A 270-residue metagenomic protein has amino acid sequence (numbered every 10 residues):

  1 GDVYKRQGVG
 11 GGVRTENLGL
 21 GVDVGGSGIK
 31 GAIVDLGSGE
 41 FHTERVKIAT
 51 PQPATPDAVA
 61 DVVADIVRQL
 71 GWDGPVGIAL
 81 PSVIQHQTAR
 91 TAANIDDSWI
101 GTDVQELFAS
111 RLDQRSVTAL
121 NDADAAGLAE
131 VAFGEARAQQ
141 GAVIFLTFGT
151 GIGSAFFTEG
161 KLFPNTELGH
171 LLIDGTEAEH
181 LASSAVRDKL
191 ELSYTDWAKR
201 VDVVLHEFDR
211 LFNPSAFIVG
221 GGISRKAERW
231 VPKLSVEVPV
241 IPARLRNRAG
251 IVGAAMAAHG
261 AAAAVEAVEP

Functional and structural regions predicted by a protein language model:
G1-Y4: Short, small-residue-biased leader/transition segments that mark boundaries at the very start of proteins
R6-V76, I84-T88, F108-S116, A129-F145 (+1 more regions): ATP-binding/phosphotransfer module of carbohydrate and carboxylate kinases, centering on a glycine-rich
L80: Glycine-rich nucleotide/cofactor/substrate-binding loop typically near the N-terminus or early in the first domain
A89-T102: A charged helix-plus-loop insertion that forms the helical arch/lid used to bind and gate nucleic-acid substrates
S116-D122: General beta-strand structural signal in soluble alpha/beta enzymes
D122, G149, A254: Active-site glycine-centered loops adjacent to acidic/histidine catalytic or metal-binding residues that shape
